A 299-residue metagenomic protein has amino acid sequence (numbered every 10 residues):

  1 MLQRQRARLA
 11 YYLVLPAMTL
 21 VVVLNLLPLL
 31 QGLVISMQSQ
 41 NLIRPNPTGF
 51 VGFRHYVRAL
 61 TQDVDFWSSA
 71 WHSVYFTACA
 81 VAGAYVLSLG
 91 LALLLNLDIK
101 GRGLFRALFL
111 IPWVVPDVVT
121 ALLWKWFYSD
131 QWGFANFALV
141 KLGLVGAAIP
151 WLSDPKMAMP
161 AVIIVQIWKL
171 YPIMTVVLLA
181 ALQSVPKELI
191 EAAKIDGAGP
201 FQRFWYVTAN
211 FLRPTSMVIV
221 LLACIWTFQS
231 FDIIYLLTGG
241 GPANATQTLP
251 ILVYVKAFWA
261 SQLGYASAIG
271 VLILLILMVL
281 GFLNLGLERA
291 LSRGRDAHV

Functional and structural regions predicted by a protein language model:
M1-Q5: Short, Lys/Arg-rich, polar N-terminal cytosolic tail immediately upstream of the first transmembrane signal-anchor
R6-V299: A structural signal for multi-pass alpha-helical bundles of membrane permease subunits that mediate small-molecule
